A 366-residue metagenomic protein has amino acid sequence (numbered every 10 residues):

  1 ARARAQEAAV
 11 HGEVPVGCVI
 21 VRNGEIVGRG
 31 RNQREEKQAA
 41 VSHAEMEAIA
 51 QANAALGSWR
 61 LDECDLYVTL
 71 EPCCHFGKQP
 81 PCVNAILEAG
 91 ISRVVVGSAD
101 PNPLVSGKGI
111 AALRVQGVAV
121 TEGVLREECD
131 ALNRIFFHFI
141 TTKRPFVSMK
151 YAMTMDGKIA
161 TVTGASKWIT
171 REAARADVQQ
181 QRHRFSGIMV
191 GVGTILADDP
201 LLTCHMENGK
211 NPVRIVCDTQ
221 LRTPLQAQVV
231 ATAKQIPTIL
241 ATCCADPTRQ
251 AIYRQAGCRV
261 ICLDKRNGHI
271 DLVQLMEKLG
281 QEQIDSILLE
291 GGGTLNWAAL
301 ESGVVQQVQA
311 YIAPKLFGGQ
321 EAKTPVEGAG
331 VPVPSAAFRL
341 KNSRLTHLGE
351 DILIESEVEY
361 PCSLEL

Functional and structural regions predicted by a protein language model:
A1, G17, A48, C73 (+8 more regions): Residue-level signal for inorganic ion chemistry
A1-H11, F139: Short, basic/aromatic recognition patches
V16-G24, Y151-A152, I354: Short beta-strand scaffold segments in enzyme catalytic cores
G28-E128, V213, I239, C244 (+1 more regions): Zn2+-dependent cytidine deaminase-like catalytic core
P101-L104, E127-E128, L196, R222-P224 (+3 more regions): Short gly/pro/ser/thr-enriched loop/turn and capping motifs at secondary-structure boundaries
H138-R144, S148-M155, I159-D285, T294-W297 (+1 more regions): Active-site ligand-binding patch in enzyme domains
A245, E327-L366: Conserved histidine-centered catalytic loops in small-molecule metabolism enzymes
E301-L340: Flexible, gly/pro- and Lys/Arg-enriched active-site loops
